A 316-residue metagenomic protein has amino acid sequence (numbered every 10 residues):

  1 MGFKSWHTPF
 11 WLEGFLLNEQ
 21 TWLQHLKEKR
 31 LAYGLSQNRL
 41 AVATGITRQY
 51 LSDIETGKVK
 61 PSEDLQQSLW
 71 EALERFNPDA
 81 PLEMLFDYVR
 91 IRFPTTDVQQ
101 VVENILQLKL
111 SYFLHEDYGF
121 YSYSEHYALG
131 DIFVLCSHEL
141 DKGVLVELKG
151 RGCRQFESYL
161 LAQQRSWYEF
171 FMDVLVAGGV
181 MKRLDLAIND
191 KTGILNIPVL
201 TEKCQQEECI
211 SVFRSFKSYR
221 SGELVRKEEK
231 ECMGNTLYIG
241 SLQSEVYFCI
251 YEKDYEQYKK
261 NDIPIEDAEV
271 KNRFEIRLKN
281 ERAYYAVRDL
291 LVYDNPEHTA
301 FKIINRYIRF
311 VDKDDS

Functional and structural regions predicted by a protein language model:
G2-T21, E28, A32, R75-S316: Structured, helix-rich domain cores that form ligand/interaction pockets
T21-W22, I46: Alpha-helix N-cap/N′ positions at the starts of helices
Q24-A43: Short basic helix-loop element that most often maps to the first helix and adjoining turn of HTH DNA-binding modules
Q37, E55, R273-E275: Acidic-residue sensor for enzyme active/binding pockets
R39, Y50, L65: Ca2+-coordinating acidic residues in Ca2+-binding motifs
V42, S62-Q66, F86: Charge-rich, low-complexity segments
G45-P61: Recognition helix of helix-turn-helix/homeodomain-like DNA-binding domains that insert into the DNA major groove
D64-D79: DNA major-groove recognition helix of helix-turn-helix/homeodomain DNA-binding modules
